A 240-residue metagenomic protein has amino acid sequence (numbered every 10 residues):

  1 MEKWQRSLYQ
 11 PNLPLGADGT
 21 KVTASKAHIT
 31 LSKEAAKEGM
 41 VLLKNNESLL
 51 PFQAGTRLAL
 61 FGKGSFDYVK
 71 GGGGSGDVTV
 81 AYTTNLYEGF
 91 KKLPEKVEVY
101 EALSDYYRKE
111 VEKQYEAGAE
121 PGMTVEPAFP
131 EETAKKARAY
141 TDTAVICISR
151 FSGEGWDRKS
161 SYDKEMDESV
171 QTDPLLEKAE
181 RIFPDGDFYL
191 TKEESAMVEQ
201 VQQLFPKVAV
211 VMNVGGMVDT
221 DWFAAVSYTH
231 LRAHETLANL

Functional and structural regions predicted by a protein language model:
M1-E235: C-terminal non-catalytic regions of proteins with extracellular/luminal or membrane-system context
L240: Cytosolic catalytic cores of cyclic-nucleotide second-messenger enzymes
